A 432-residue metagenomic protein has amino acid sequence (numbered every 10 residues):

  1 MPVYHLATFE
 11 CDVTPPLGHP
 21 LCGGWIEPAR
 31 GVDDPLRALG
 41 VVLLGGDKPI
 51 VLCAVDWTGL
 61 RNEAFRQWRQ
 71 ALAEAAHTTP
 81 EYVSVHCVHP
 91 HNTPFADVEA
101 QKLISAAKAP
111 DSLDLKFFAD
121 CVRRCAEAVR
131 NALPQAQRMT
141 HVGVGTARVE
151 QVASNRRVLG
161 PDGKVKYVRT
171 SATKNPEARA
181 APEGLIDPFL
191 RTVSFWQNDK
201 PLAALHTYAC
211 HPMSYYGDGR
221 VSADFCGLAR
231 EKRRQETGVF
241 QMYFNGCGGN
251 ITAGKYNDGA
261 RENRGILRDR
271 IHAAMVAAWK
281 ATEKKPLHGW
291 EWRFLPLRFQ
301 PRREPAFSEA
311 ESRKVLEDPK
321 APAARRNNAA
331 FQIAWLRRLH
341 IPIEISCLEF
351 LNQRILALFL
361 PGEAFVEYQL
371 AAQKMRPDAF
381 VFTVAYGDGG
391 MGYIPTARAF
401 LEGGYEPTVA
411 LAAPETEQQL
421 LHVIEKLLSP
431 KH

Functional and structural regions predicted by a protein language model:
M1-F240, G246-I251, Y256-I266, W279 (+1 more regions): Conserved beta-alpha junction segments in alpha/beta enzyme cores
I271: Anionic-ligand-binding alpha/beta catalytic cores of soluble enzymes and soluble regulatory domains that recognize
